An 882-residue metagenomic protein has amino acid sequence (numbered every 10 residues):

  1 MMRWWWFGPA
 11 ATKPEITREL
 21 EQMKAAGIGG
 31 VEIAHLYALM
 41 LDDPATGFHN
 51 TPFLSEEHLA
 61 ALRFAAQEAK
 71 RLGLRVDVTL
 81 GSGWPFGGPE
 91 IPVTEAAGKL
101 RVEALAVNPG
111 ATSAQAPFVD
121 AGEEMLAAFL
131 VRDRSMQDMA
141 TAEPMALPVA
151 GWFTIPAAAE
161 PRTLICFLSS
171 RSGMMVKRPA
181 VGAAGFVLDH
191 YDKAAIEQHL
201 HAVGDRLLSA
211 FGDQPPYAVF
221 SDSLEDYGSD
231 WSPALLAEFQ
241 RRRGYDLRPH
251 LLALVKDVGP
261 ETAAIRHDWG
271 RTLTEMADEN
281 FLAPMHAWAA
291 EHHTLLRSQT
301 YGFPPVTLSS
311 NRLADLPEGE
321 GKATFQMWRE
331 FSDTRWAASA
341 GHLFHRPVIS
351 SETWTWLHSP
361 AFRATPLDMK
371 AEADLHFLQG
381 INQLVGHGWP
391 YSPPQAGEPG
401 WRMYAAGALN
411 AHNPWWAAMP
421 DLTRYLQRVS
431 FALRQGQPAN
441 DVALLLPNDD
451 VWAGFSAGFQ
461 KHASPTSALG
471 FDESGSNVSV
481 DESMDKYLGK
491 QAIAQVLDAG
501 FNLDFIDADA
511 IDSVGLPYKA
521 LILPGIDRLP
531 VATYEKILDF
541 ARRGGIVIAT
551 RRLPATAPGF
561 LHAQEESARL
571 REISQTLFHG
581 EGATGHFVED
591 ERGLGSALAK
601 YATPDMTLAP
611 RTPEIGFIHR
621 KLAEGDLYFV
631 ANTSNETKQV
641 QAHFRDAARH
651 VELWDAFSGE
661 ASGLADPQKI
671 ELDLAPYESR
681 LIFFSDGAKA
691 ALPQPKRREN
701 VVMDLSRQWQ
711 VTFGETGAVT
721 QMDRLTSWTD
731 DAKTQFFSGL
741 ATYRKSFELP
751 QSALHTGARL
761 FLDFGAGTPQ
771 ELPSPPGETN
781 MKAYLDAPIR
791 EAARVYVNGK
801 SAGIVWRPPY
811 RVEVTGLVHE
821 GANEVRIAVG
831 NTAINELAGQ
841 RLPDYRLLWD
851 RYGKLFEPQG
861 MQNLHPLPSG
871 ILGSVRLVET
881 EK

Functional and structural regions predicted by a protein language model:
M1, T163, G625-L627, Q639 (+6 more regions): Intrinsic-disorder/low-complexity, polar/charged segments enriched in Ser/Thr/Lys/Arg/Asp/Glu/Gln
M1-G30: Mature N-terminal segment immediately following signal peptide/propeptide cleavage in secreted/periplasmic
T17, G30, F53-I91, A96-K99 (+6 more regions): Carbohydrate-binding surfaces of carbohydrate-active enzymes
Y37-A150, I155, C166-S169, G173-K177 (+1 more regions): Acidic/aromatic-lined carbohydrate-recognition and catalytic surfaces of CAZymes acting on diverse glycans
G83-T94, G98-E143, L147, H586 (+7 more regions): An acidic-aromatic loop/edge-strand motif
L126-L208, D666-V701, E820-A822: Extended acidic/polar, glycine-enriched regions that form or flank non-catalytic beta-rich accessory modules
K638-V640, R649-E652, A758-L760, Q770 (+1 more regions): Short beta-strand/loop motifs in extracellular/secreted proteins, especially within beta-sandwich accessory domains
A792-G803: Short strand-turn-strand beta-turns centered on an Asx-Gly dipeptide
